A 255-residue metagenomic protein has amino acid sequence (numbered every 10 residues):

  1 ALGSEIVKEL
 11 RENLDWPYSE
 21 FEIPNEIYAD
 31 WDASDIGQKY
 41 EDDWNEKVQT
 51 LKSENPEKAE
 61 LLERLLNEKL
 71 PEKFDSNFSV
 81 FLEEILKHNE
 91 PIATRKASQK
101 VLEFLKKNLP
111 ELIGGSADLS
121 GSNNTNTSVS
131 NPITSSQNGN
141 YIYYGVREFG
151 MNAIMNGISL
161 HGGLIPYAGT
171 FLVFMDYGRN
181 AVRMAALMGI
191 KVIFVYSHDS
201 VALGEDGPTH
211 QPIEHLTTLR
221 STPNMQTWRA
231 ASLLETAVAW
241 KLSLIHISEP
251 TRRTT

Functional and structural regions predicted by a protein language model:
A1-R147, G157: Conserved acidic/glycine
A1-S34, L160-G163, L187-S243: Conserved thiamine diphosphate
P24, P71, D75, P223 (+2 more regions): Proline-rich low-complexity regions
E41-L51, D176-L187, T227-E235: Short flexible/disordered coil segments
K96-F104, Y177-A181, A237-K241: Short alpha-helical segments and helix-capping/turn motifs at coil-helix boundaries
I113, S120-L216, V238: Thiamine diphosphate
I245-T255: Single conserved hydrophobic/aromatic residue that forms the stacking wall/gate of nucleotide- or nucleobase-binding
